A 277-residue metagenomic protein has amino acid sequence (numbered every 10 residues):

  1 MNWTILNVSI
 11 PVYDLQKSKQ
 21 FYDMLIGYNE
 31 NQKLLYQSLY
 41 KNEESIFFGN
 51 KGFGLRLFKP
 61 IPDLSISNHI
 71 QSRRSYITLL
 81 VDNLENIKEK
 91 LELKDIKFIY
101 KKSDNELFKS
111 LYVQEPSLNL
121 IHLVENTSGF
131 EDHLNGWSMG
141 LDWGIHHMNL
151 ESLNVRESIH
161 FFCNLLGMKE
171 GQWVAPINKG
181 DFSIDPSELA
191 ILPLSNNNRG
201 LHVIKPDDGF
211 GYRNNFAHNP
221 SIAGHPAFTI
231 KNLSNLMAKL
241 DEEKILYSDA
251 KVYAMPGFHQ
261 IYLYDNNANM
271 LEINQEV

Functional and structural regions predicted by a protein language model:
M1, K33, K88-D142, L150 (+4 more regions): Vicinal oxygen chelate
M1-N2, S9-L55, E151-G200: Core segments of cupin and vicinal oxygen chelate
T4-Y13, E44-F53, S65-K90, K109-Q114 (+5 more regions): Vicinal oxygen chelate
S18-F21, I87-L91, S158-F161, L236-L240: Hydrophobic side chains in well-ordered alpha-helices
K41, P62-S67, G129-N135, N178-D181 (+1 more regions): A short, acidic/glycine-rich surface segment
K51, F58-P60, N126, I204-P206 (+1 more regions): Generic beta-structure capping elements
G54-R56, L120, G200-H202, M270-E272: Short hydrophobic-acidic sequence motifs that mark active-site Asp/Glu residues
R156, C163-Y253: Structured core of small recognition/catalytic domains
